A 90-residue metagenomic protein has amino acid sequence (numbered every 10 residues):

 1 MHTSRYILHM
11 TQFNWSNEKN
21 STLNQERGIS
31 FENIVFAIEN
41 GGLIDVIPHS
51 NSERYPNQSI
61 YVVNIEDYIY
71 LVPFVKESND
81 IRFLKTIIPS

Functional and structural regions predicted by a protein language model:
M1-S90: Ribonuclease/tRNase effector modules and their secretory precursors
